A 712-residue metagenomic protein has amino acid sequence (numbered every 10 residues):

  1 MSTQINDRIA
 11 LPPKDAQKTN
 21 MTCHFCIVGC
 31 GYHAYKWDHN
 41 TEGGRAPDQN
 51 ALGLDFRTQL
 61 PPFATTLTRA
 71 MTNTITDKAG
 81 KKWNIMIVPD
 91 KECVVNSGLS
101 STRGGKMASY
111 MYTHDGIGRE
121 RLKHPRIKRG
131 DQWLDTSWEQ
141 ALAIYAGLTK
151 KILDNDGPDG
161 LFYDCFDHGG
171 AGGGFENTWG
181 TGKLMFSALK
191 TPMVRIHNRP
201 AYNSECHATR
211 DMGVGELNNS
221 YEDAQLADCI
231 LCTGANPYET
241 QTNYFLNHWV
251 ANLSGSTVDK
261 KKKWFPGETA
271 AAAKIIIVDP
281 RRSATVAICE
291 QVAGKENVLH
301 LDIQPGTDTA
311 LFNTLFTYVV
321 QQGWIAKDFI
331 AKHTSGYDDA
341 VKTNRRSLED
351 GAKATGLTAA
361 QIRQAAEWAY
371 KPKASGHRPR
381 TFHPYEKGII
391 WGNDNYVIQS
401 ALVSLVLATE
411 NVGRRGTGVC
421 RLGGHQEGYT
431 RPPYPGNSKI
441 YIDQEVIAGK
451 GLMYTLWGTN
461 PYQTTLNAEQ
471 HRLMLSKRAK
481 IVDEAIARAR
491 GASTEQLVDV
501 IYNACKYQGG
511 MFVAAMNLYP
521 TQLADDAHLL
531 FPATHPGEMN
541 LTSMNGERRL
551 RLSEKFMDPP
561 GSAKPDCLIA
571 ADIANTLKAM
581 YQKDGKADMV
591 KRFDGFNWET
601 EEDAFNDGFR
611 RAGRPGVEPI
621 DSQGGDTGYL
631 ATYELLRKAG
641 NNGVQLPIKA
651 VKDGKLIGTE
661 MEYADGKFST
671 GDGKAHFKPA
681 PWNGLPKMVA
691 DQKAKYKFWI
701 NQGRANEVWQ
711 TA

Functional and structural regions predicted by a protein language model:
M1-Q322, T358, W457-T459, E484 (+3 more regions): N-terminal export/assembly segments and adjacent metallocofactor-ligating motifs of anaerobic energy-metabolism
K14, K18-C23, G43-G44, G160 (+4 more regions): A cross-kingdom feature strongest in bacterial/archaeal respiratory oxidoreductases
G43-R45, M193-R195, I325-D328, Q361-R363 (+8 more regions): Acidic/polar loop patches that form or flank catalytic/metal-binding clefts of enzymes that bind anionic ligands
I117-Q140, D154, P158, Q322-R363 (+1 more regions): N-terminal leader/propeptide and maturation segments of large enzyme subunits in energy/redox metabolism and hydrolases
R129, T233-G234, E296-V298, N344-D350 (+2 more regions): Flexible glycine/proline-enriched surface loops and loop-helix/loop-strand junctions
I144, L148-I152, K183-T191, T233 (+16 more regions): Generic, well-ordered alpha-helical scaffold segments in large soluble proteins
Y163, E367-K450, N540: A glycine-rich, hydrophobic/aromatic-adjacent loop/helix-cap motif
Y163-G173, K353-L357, Y385-N393, H425-E427 (+1 more regions): Conserved short loop/turn motifs at secondary-structure junctions
